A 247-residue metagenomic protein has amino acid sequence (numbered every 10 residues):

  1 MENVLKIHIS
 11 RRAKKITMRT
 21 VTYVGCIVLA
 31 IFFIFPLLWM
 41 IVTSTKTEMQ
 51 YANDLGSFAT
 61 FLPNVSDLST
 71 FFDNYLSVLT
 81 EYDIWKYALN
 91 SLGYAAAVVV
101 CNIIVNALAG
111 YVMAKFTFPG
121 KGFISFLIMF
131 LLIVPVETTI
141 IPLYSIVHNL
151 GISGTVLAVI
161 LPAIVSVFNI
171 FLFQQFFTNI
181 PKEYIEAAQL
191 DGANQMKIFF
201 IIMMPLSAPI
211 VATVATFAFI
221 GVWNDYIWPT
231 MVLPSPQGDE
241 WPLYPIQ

Functional and structural regions predicted by a protein language model:
M1-V4: Short, intrinsically disordered terminal tails adjacent to the first/last structured region
K6-Q247: A structural signal for multi-pass alpha-helical bundles of membrane permease subunits that mediate small-molecule
